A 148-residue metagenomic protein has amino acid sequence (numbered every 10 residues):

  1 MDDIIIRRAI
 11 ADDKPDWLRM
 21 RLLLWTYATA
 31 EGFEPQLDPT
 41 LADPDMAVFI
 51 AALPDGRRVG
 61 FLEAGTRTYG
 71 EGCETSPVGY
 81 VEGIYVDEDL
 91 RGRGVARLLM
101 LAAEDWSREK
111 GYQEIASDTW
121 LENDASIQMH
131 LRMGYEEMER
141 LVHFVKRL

Functional and structural regions predicted by a protein language model:
I4-W17: A short beta-loop-alpha structural element at the N-terminal edge of CoA-dependent acyl/N-acetyltransferase catalytic
K14, L18-G32: Helix-loop element at the rim of GNAT/NAT acetyltransferase active sites that forms part of the acceptor-substrate
A28-L53: Active-site rim helix/loop that mediates acceptor-substrate recognition in acyltransferases
I50, R57-T66, Y80, Y85: Conserved beta-strand in the GNAT
T68-V81, R91, M138-E139: A conserved beta-turn-beta hairpin within the catalytic core of GNAT-like acetyltransferases that forms part
V86, G92-D105, Q128, R132: Conserved acetyl-CoA-binding loop-helix of GNAT-fold acetyltransferases
R97, E109, L121-E139: Conserved active-site alpha-helix within GNAT-family acetyltransferase domains
M100, S107-T119: Conserved GNAT acetyl-CoA-binding A-motif
